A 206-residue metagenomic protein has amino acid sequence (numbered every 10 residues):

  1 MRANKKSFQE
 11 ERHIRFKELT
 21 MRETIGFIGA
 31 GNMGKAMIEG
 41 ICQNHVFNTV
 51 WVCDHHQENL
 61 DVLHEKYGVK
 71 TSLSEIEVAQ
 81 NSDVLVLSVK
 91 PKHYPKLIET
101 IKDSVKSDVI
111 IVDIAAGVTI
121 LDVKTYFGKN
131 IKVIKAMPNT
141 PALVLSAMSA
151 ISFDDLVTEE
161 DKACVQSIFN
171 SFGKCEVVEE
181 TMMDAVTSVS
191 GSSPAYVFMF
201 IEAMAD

Functional and structural regions predicted by a protein language model:
K5-T20: Short, Lys/Arg-enriched N-terminal segments with co-localized hydrophobic residues within the first ~10-30 amino acids
T20-T71, E77, S146-A147: NAD(P)+-binding Rossmann beta1-loop-alpha1 motif at the extreme N-terminus of oxidoreductases
Y67, E75-Q80, V84-L87, P91-I151: Rossmann-like NAD(P)(H) cofactor-binding subdomain of soluble oxidoreductases
D122-K132, M148-A185, Y196-D206: Internal alpha-helical scaffold of NAD(P)-dependent oxidoreductase catalytic cores
V189: Catalytic, metal-anchored helix/loop core of enzyme active sites in primary metabolism
S193: Aromatic-residue-lined binding/catalytic grooves and analogous aromatic/hydrophobic interfacial grooves in multimeric
